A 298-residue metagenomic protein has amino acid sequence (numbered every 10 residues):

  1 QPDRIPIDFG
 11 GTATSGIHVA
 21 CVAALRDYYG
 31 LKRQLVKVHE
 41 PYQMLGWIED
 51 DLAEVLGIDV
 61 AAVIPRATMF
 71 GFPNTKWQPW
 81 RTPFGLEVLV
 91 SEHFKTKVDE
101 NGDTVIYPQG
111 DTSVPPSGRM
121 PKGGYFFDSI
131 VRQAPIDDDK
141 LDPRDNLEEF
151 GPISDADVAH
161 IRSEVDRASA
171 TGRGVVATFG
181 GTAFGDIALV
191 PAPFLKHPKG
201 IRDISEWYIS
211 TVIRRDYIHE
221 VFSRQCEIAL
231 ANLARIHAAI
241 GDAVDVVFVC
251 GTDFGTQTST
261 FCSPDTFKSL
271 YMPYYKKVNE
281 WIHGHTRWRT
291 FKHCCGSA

Functional and structural regions predicted by a protein language model:
Q1-D27, L31-V38, G118-A298: Active-site loop segments of alpha/beta catalytic cores
P6-F9, A61, V105-I106: Short, hydrophobic/proline-enriched secondary-structure or compact coil segments at domain edges
V22, R26-G71: Segments that shape or occlude catalytic/ligand-binding pockets
D51-V55, E87, T96, E164-A170: Short, charge-rich binding segments
A62-Q78, F179-G185: Short, glycine/charge-rich beta-strand/loop segments that flank catalytic centers and engage negatively charged groups
G71-P73, W77, F94, P116-S117 (+2 more regions): Alpha/beta catalytic barrel-like cores
R81, V88-H93, F150-D157: Extended, Lys/Arg-enriched charged tracts that mediate electrostatic binding to polyanionic substrates
G85, L89-S117: Low-complexity, serine/threonine/proline-enriched polar segments
